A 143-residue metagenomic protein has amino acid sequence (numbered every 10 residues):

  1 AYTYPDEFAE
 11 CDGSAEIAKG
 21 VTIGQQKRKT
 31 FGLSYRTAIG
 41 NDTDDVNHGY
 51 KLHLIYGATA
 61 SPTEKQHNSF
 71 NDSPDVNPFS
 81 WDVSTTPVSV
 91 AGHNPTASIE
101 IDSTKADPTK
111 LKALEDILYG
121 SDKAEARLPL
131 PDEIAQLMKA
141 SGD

Functional and structural regions predicted by a protein language model:
A1-D143: Signature of extracytoplasmic/envelope-associated structural regions
